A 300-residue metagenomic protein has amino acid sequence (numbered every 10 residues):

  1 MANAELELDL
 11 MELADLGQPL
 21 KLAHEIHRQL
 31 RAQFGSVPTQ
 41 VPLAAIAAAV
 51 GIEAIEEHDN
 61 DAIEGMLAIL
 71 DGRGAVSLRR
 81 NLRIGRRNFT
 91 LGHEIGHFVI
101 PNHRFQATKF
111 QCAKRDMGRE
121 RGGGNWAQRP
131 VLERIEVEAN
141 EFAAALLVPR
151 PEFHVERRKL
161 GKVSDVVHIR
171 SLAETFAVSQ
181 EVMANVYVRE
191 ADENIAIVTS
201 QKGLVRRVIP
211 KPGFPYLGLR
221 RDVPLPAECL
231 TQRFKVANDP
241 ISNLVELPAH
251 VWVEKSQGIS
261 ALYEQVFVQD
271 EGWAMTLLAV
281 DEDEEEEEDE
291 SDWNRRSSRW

Functional and structural regions predicted by a protein language model:
M1-W300: Active-site hotspot residues in diverse enzymes, especially metal/ion-binding acidic/histidine motifs
